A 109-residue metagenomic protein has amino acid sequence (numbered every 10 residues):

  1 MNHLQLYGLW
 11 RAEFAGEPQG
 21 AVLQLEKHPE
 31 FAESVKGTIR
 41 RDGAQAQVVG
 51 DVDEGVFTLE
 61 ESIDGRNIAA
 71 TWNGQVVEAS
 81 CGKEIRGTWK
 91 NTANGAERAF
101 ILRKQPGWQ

Functional and structural regions predicted by a protein language model:
M1-Q109: Central antiparallel beta-sheet cores of small beta-barrel/beta-sandwich binding domains
